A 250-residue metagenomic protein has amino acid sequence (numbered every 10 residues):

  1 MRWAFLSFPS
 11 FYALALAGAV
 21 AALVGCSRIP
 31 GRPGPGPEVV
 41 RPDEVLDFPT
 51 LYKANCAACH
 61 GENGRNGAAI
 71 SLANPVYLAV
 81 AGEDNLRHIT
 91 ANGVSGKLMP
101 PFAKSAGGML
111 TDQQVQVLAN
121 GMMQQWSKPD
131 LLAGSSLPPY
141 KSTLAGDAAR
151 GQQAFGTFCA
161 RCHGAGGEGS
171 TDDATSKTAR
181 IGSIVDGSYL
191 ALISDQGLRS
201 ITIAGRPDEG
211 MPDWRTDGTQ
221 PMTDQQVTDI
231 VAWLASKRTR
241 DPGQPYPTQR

Functional and structural regions predicted by a protein language model:
M1-A15: Bacterial N-terminal signal peptides that target proteins for export
L6, A21, G67, G96 (+3 more regions): Polar low-complexity intrinsically disordered regions enriched in Ser/Thr and small residues
L16-V20: Hydrophobic helical h-region of N-terminal Sec-dependent signal peptides in bacterial secretory/periplasmic proteins
L23-G25: C-terminal motif of bacterial Sec signal peptides marking the signal peptidase cleavage site
P30-E38, P42-L46, K53, P100-S170 (+2 more regions): Flexible coil segments in periplasmic/lumen-exposed cytochrome c-class electron-transfer proteins
E38, V45, P49, G61 (+5 more regions): Gly/Gly-Pro-rich "capping" loops immediately C-terminal to redox-active cysteine motifs in periplasmic/lumenal
K53-C56, A69, G96, G156 (+2 more regions): Disulfide-stabilized extracellular ectodomain repeats and their linkers
